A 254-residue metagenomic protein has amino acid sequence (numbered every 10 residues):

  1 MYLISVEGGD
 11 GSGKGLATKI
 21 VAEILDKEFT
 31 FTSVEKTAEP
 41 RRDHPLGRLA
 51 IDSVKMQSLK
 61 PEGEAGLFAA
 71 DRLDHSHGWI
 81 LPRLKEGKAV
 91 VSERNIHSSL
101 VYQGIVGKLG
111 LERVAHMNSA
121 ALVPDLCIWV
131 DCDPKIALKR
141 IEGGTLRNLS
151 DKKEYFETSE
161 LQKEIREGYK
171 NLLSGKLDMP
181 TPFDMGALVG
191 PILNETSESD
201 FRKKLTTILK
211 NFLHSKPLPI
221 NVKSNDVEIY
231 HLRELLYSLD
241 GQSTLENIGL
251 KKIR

Functional and structural regions predicted by a protein language model:
M1-Y2, T32: Nucleotide donor/acceptor-binding cores
I4-V6: Hydrophobic anchor at the beta1->P-loop junction of P-loop NTPases
G11-S12: ATP-binding Walker
G15: Walker A/P-loop
I20-A22, K135-R254: NTP-dependent small-molecule kinase module
E23-V34: Post-Walker A helix-loop "phosphate-sensing" segment adjacent to the P-loop in P-loop NTPases
T32-S119: ATP-dependent small-molecule kinase phosphotransfer cores that center on conserved nucleotide phosphate-binding segments
S92-N95, A120-I141: Conserved phosphate-donor/acceptor-positioning beta-strand/loop module used by diverse small-molecule
